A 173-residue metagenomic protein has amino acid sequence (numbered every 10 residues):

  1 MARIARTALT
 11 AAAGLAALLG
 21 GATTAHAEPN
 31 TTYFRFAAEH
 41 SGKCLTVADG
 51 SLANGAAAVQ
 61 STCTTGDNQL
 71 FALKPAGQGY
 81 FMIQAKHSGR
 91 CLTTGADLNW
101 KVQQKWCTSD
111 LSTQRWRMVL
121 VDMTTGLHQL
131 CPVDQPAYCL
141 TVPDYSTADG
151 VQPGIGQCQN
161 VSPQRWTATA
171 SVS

Functional and structural regions predicted by a protein language model:
M1-A27: Secretory targeting and sorting signals
E28-S173: Lectin-like carbohydrate-binding module/patch detector with strong preference for beta-trefoil
